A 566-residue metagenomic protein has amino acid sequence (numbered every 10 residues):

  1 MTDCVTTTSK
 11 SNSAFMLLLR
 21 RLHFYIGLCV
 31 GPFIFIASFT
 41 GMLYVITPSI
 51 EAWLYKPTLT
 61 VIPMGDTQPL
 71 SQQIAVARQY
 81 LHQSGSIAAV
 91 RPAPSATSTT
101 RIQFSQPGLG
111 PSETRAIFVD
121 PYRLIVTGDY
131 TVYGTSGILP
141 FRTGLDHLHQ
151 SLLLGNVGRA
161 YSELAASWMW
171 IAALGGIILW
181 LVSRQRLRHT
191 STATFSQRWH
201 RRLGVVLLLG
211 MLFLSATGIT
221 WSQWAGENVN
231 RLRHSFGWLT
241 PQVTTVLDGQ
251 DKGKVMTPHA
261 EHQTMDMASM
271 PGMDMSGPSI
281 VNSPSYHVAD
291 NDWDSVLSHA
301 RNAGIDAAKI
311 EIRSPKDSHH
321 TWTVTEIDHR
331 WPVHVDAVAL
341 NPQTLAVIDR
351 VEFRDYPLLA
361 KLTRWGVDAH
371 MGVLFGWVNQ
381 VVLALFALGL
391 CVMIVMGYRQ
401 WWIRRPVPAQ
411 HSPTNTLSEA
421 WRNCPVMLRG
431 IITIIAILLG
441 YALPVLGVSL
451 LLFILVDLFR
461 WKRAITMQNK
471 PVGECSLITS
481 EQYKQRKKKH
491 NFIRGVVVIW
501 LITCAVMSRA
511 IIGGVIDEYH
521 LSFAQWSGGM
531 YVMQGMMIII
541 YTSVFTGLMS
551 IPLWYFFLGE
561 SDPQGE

Functional and structural regions predicted by a protein language model:
T2-C475: Conserved histidines in hydrophobic membrane contexts and catalytic metal-binding motifs
V61-M64, V515-V532: Perimembrane loop-to-helix junctions flanking transmembrane segments
L154-V157, G372-G376, F523-I538: Membrane-interface segments at the starts/ends of alpha-helical transmembrane spans
R184-S191, I511-E518, L548: Juxtamembrane/interfacial segments flanking transmembrane helices
E352-F353, W402-H411, T503-H520: Juxtamembrane non-transmembrane "cap" segments at the membrane-aqueous interface of multi-pass membrane proteins
A384, V532-G547: Hydrophobic alpha-helical transmembrane segments
V407, H411, I478-K489, P552-E566: Cytoplasmic juxtamembrane regions at transmembrane-helix boundaries
C475-S508: Juxtamembrane interface helix immediately N-terminal to a transmembrane segment
